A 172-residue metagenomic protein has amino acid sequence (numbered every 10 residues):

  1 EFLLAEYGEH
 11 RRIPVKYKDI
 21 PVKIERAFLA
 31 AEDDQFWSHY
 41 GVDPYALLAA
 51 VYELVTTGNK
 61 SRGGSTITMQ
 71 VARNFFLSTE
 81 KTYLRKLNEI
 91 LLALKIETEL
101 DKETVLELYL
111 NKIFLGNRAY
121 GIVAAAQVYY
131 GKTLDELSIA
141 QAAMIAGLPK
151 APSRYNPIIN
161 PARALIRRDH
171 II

Functional and structural regions predicted by a protein language model:
E1-I172: Juxtamembrane regions of bacterial inner-membrane/periplasmic proteins, predominantly the peptidoglycan biogenesis
